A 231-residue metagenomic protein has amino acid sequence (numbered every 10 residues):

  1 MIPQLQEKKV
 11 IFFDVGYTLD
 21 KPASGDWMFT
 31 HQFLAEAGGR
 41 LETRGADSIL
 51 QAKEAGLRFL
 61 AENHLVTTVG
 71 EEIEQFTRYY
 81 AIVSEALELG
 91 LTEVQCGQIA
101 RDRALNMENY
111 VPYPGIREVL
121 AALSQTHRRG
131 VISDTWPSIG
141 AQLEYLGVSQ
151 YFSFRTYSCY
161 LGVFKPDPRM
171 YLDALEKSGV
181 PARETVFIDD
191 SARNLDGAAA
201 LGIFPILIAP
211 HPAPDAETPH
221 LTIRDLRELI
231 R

Functional and structural regions predicted by a protein language model:
M1-A55, A200-L201, T218: Active-site neighborhood of HAD-like aspartate-dependent phosphohydrolases
M1-I11, K21, G90-V94, R117 (+3 more regions): Asp-based, Mg2+/Mn2+-dependent phosphohydrolase catalytic module
L19, A37-G38, L60-H64, M107: Short amphipathic alpha-helical interaction patches enriched in hydrophobic/aromatic residues with interspersed Lys/Arg
F29-E36, R78-V83, S138: A general alpha-helix detector
G39-E42, L89-G90, Y110, F164: Helix-turn-helix-type domain boundary/helix-start signal
A55-R101: A metal-dependent, Asp-based hydrolase signature
R101-Y110: Surface-exposed cleft-lining segments at the edges of enzyme active sites
Y113-P114: Active-site core of PLP-dependent enzymes with the aminotransferase class I/II
